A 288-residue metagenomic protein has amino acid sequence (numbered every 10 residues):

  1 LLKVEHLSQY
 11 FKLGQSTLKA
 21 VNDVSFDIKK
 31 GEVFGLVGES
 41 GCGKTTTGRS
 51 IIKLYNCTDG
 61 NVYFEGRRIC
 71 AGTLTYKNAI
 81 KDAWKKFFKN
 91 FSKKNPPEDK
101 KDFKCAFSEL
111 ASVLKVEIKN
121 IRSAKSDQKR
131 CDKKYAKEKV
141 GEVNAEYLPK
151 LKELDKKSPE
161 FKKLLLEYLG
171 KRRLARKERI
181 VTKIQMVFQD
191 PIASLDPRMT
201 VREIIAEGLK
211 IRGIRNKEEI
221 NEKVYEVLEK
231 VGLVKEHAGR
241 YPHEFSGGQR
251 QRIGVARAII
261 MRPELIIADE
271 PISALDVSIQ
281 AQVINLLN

Functional and structural regions predicted by a protein language model:
V37-G38: The feature captures the beta-strand-to-loop junction immediately N-terminal to the Walker
G60-A71, Y147, E153-Y168: Conserved ABC transporter NBD signature motif
L169, E219-E236: Conserved ABC ATPase "signature" region
Y241-F245, Q249: Conserved ABC ATPase signature
V255, V283: Hydrophobic anchor residue at the start of the ABC signature
I260-E264, Q280: A short, proline-enriched helix->beta-strand linker immediately N-terminal to the Walker B motif in ABC-type P-loop
